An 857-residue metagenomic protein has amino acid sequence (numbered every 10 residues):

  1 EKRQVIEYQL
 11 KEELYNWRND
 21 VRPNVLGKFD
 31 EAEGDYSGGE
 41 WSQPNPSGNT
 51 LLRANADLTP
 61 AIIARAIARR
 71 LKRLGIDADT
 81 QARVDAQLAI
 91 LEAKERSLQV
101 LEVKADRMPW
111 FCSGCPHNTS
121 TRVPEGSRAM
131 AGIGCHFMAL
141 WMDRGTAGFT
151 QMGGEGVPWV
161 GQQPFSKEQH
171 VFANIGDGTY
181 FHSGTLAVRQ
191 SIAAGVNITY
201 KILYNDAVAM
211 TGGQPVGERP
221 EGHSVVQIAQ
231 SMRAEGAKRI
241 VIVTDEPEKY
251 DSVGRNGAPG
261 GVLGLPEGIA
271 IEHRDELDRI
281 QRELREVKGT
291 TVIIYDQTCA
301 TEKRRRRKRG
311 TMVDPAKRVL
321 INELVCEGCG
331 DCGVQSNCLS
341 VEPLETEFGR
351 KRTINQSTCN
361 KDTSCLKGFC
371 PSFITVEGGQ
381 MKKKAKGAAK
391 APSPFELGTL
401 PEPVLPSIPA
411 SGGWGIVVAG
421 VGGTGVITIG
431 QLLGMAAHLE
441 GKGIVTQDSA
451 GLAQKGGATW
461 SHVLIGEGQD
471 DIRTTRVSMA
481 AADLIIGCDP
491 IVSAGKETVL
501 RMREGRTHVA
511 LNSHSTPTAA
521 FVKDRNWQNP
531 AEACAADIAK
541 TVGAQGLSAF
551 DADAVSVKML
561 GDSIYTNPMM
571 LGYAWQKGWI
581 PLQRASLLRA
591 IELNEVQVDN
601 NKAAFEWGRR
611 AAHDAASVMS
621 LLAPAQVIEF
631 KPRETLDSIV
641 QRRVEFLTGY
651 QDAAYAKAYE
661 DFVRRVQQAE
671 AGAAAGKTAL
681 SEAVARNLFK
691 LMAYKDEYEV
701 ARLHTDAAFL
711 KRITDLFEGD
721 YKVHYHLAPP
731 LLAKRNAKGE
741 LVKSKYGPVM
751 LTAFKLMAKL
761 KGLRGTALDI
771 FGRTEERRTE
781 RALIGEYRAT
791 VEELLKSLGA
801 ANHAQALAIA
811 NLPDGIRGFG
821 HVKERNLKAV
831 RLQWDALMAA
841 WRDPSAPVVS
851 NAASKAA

Functional and structural regions predicted by a protein language model:
E1, N118-R122, R128-Q227, D275-R279 (+1 more regions): Thiamine diphosphate
E1-A86, K308-V319, P343-P394, I486 (+1 more regions): Terminal amphipathic helices with adjacent charged low-complexity linkers/tails
I6-L14, Y36-P46, V123-E125, I133 (+13 more regions): Short acidic, glycine/serine/threonine-rich loops at helix termini
E12-H170, K384, S393, G398-V417 (+1 more regions): Thiamine diphosphate
S37-G39, Q43, T50, A207 (+2 more regions): Conserved thiamine diphosphate
S97-G114, P266-D278, R282, E286 (+3 more regions): Ferredoxin-like iron-sulfur electron-transfer modules
G222, V226, T375, Q380-V418 (+4 more regions): Active-site cofactor/cluster-binding pocket
L588-A857: Active-site loops and adjacent core secondary-structure elements that bind or stabilize anionic groups
